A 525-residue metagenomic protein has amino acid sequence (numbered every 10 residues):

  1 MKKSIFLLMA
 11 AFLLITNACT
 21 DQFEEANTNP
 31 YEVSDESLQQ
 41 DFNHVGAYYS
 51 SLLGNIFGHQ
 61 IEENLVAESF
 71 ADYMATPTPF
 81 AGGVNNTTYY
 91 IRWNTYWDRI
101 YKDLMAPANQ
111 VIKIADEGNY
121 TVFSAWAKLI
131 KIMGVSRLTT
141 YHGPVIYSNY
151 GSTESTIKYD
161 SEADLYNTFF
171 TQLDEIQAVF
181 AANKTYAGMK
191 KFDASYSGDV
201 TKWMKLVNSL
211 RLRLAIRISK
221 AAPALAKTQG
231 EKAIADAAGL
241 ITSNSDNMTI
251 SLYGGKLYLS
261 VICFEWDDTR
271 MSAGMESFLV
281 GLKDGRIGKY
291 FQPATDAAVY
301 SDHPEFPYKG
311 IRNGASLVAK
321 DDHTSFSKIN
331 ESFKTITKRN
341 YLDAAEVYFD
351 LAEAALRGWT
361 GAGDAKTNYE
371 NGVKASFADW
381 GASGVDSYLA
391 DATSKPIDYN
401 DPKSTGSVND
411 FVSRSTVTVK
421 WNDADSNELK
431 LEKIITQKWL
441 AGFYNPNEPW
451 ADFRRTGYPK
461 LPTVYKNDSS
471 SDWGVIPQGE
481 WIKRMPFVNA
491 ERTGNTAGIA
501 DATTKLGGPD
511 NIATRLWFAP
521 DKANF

Functional and structural regions predicted by a protein language model:
M1-P30: Bacterial Sec-dependent N-terminal signal peptides
C19-D72, A106, Q110, P459 (+1 more regions): Membrane-proximal, proline-rich intrinsically disordered regions
C19-N29, T76-V84, T139-I146, K395-D410: Short, compositionally biased low-complexity segments
E63, F70-A71, Y150, A187 (+5 more regions): Residue-level signal for alpha-helical context at structural boundaries
N64-E68, F291-P293, P446-R455: Short coil/turn segments at secondary-structure boundaries
T76-G384, D423-E432, Q437: Structured, solvent-exposed acidic/aromatic patches
F377, G381-F525: C-terminal functional modules
